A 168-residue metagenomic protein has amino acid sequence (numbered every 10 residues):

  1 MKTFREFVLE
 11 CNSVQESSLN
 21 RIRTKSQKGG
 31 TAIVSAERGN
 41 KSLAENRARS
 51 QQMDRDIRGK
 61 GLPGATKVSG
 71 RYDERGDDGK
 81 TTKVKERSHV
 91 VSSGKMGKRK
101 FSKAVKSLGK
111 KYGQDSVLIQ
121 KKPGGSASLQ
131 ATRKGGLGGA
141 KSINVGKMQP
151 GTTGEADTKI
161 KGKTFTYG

Functional and structural regions predicted by a protein language model:
K2-T66, T164-G168: N-terminal, charge-rich interaction modules
K28-T31, K85-S88, G113-S116: Short, surface-exposed beta-edge/turn micro-motifs
V34-A36, S92-G94, Q120-K121: Short His-Asn-centered micro-motif
N40-A44, M96-K100, S126: Short, surface-exposed beta-strand/loop "edge" segments at domain boundaries and coil↔beta transitions
G59-M96: Short, intrinsically disordered low-complexity segments
R99-G124: Short, compact, well-ordered microdomains
Q120-G135: Short proline/glycine- and acidic-rich turn/helix-capping motifs at secondary-structure junctions
A140-G168: A recognition module on extended beta-rich or small alphabeta surfaces enriched in W/G with H and D/E
